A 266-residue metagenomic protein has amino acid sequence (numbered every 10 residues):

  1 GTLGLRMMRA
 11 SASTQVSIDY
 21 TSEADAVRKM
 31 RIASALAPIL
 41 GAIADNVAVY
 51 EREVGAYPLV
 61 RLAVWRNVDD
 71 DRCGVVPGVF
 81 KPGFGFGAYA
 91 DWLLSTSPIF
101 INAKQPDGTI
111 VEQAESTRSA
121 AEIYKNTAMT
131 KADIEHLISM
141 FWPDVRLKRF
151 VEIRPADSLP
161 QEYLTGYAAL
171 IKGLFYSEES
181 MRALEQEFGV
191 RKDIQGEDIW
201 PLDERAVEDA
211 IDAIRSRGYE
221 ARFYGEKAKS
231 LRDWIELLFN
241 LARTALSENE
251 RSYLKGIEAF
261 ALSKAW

Functional and structural regions predicted by a protein language model:
G1-M7: Acidic, His- and aromatic-enriched active-site or binding-groove loops in soluble protein domains that engage sugars
M8-D19, L147-P155: Glycine-rich, often proline-containing surface loops adjacent to acidic residues and nearby aromatics that form
A24-R31, A35-W266: C-terminal accessory/tail domains of diverse enzymes
